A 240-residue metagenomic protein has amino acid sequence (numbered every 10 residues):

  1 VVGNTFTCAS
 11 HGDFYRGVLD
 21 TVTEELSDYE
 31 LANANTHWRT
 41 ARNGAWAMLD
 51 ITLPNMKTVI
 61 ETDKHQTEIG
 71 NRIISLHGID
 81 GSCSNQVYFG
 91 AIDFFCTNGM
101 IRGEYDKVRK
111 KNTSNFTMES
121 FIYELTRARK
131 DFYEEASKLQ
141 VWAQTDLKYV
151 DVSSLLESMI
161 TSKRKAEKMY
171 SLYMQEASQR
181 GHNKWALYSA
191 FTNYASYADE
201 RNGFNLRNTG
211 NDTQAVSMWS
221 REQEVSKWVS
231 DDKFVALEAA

Functional and structural regions predicted by a protein language model:
V1-L19, E25-S27, G181, A195: Feature for intrinsically disordered/low-complexity regulatory segments and propeptides
S27-R42: Long, charged, glycine-rich C-terminal linkers/tails
N33-H37, D50-A240: Intrinsically disordered, low-complexity regions enriched in serine/threonine
N43-A47: Eukaryotic intrinsically disordered, low-complexity linkers and tails enriched in Pro/Ser/Thr/Gln/Gly
